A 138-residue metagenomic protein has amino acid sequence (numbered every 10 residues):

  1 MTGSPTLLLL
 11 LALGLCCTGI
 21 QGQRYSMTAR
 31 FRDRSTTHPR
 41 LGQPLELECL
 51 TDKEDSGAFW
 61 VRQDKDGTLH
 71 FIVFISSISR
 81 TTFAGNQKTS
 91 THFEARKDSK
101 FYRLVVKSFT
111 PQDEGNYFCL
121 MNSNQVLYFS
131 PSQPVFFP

Functional and structural regions predicted by a protein language model:
M1-T36: N-terminal Sec-dependent signal peptide, specifically the hydrophobic helical h-region
T2-L9, P39-E48, K97-S99, F109-C119: Solvent-exposed loop/turn motifs of extracellular immunoglobulin-like beta-sandwich domains
C16-C17, Q21, N116, L120-P138: Extracellular/luminal immunoglobulin-like beta-sandwich modules
S35-H38, S77-Q112, N124-Q125: Extracellular beta-strand/loop-rich beta-sandwich domains predominantly from IgSF
H38, F59, F71, H92 (+1 more regions): Conserved beta-strand positions that form and line the central face of beta-propeller blades
Q43, E54, T89, K100 (+1 more regions): Exposed loop/turn and edge beta-strand positions of beta-sandwich/beta-sheet ligand-binding modules
P44-K53, A58-K65, V105-K107, D113-N124 (+1 more regions): Structural signature of extracellular immunoglobulin-like
E54-T89: N-terminal V-set
